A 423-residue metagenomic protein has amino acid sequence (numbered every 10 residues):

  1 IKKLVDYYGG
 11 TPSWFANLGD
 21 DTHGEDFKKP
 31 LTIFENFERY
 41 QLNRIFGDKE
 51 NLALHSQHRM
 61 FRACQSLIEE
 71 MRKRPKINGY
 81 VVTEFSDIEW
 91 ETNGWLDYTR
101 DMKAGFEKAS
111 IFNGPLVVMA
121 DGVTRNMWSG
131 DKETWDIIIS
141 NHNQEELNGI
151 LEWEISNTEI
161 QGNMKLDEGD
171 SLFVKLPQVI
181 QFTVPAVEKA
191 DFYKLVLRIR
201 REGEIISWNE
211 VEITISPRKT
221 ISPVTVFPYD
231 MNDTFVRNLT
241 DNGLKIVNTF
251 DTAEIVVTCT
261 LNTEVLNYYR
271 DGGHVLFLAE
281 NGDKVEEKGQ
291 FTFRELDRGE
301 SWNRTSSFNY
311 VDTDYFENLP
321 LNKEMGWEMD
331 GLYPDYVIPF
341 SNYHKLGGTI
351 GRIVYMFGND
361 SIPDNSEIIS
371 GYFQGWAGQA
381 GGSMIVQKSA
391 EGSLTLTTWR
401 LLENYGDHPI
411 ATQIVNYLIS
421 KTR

Functional and structural regions predicted by a protein language model:
I1-I150, E154, E367: Substrate-binding clefts and catalytic carboxylate motifs of secreted carbohydrate-active enzymes
H55-A63, W376-A377, I410, I414 (+1 more regions): Soluble or luminal CAZymes and related metallo-dependent hydrolases
K132-G169, K175-T183, A190-R201: Beta-strand-rich binding/interaction modules
E204-S222: Short beta-strand elements
W208, L401, I414-V415: Catalytic cores of nucleotide-enabled group-transfer and carboxylate-activating enzymes in metabolic and assembly-line
S222-S301, G378, E391, T397-G406: Helical hinge/lid and interdomain linker segments adjacent to catalytic or ligand-binding clefts that mediate domain
T260-G347, D407-I410, I414, I419: A glycine-rich, often tryptophan-bearing local segment used as a flexible ligand/cofactor-contacting loop or short
G375-A390: Short, surface-exposed beta-strand/loop micro-motifs that present aromatic residues
